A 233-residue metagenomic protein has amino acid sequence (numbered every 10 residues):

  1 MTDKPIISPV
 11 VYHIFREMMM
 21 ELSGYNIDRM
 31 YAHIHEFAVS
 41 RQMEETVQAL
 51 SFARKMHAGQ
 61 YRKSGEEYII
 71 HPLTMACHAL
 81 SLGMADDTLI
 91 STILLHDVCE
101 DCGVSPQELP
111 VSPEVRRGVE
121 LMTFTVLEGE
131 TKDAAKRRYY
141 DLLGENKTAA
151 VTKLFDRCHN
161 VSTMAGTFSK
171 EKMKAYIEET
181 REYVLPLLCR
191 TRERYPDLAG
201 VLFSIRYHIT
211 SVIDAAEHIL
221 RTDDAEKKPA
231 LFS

Functional and structural regions predicted by a protein language model:
T2-S233: Active-site helical microenvironments for divalent-metal-assisted chemistry
